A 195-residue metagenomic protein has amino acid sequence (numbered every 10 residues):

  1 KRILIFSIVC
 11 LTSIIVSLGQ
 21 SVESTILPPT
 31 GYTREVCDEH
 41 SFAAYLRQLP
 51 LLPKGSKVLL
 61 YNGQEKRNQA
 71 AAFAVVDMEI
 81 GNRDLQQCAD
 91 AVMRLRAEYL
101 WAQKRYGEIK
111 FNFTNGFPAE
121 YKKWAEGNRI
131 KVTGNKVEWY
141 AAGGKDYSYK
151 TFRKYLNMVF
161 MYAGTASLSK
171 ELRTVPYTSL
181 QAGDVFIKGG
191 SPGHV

Functional and structural regions predicted by a protein language model:
K1-R2: Positively charged n-region of N-terminal signal peptides that target proteins for export
F6-I14: Bacterial N-terminal signal peptides
R34, I80-C88, V175-T178: Extracytoplasmic/periplasmic, Sec-exported soluble proteins
Q69, A74, A91, L95 (+1 more regions): Acidic helix-start/capping segments at beta-turn-to-alpha-helix junctions
A74-L85, A142: Second-shell loop/turn segments in exported
G81-Y99, K110-F111, S148: Active-site nucleophilic cysteine motif
D146-V195: ...with weaker cross-activation on analogous glycine-rich loops/strands in unrelated enzymes
